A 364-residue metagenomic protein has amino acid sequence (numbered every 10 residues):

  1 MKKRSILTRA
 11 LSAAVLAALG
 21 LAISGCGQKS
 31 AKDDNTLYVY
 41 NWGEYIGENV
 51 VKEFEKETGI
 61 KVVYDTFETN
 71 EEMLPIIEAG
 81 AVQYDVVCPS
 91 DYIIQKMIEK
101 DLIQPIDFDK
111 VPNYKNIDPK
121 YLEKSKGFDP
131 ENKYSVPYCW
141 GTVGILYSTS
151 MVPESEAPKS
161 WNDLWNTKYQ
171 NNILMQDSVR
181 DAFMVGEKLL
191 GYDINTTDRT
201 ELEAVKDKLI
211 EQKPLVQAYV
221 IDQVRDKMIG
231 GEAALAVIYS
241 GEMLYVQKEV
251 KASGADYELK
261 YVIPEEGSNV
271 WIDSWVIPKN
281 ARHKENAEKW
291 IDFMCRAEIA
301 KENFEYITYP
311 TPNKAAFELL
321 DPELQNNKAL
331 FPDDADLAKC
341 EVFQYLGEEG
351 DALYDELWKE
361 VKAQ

Functional and structural regions predicted by a protein language model:
M1-T36, Q364: Short, low-complexity disordered leader/linker segments with a strong preference for bacterial N-terminal type II
G27-M97: Early extracytoplasmic/lumenal segment of secretory-pathway proteins
P75, D91, Q95-W140, E154-N162: Hinge/lid segment of periplasmic solute-binding proteins
Q104-K115, S135, S253-N269, P278-A281: Short beta-strand->loop
G144-M151, L189, W271-H283, E302: A bilobed periplasmic-binding-protein/Venus flytrap-type ligand-binding module shared by bacterial periplasmic
L174-S178, A182, G186, N195-V262: Ligand-binding pocket segment of bilobal, Venus flytrap-like solute-binding proteins
P278-A338: Mature extracytoplasmic/periplasmic domains
D334-Q364: Conserved C-terminal helix/tail region of periplasmic/extracytoplasmic solute-binding proteins
